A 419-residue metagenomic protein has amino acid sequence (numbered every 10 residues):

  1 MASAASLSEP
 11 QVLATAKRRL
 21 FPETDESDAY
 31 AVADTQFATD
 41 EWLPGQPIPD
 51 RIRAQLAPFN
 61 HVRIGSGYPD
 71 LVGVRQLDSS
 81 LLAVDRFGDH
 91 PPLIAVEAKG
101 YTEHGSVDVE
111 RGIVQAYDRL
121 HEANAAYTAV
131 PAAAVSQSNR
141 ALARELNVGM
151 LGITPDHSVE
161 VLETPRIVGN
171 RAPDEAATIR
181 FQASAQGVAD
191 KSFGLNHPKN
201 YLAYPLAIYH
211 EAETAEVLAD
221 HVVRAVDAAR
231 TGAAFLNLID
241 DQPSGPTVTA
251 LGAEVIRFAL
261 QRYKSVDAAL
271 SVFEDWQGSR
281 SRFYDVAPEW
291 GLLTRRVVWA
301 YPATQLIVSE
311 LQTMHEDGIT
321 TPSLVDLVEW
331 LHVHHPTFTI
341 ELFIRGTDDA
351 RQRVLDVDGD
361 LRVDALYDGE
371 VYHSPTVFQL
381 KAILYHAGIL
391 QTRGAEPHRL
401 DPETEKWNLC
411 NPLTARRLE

Functional and structural regions predicted by a protein language model:
M1-A14, D368-H373: A short, highly charged nucleic-acid-interacting micro-segment common to nuclease and nuclease-linked defense proteins
A4-E9, K17, F21-P92, D108: Active-site metal-binding core of divalent-cation-utilizing nuclease and nuclease-like domains
V96: Conserved beta3 VAIK motif of the Hanks protein kinase fold
G100-T102: Conserved protein-kinase N-lobe ATP-binding Lys motif
H104-G112, D118-H157: Nucleic-acid nuclease catalytic cores
A116, N139-R140, R230, K381: Short amphipathic alpha-helical segments and helix-helix/interface helices
R144-K191: Mixed-charge intrinsically disordered linker/loop segments at interdomain junctions
P173-E419: Donor-sugar nucleotide-binding helix/loop cap in glycosyltransferases
